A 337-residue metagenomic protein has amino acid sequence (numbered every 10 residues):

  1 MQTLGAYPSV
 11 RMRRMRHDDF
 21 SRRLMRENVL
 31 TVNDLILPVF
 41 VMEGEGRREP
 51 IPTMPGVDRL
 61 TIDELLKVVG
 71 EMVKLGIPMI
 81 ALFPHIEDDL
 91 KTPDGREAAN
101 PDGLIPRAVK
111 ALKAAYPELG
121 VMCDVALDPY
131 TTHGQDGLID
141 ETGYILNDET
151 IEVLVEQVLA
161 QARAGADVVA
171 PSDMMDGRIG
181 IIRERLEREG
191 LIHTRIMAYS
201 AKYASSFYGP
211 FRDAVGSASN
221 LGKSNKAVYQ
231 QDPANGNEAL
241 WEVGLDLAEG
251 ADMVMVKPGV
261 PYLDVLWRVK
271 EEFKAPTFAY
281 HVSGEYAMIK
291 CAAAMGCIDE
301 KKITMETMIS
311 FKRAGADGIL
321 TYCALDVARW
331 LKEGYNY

Functional and structural regions predicted by a protein language model:
Q2-Y7, D18, T31-I36, M42-Y337: Alpha/beta enzyme core
P8-V10, R14: Exposed beta-strand/loop interface patches that mediate assembly or binding
R11, R26-E27, V32: N-terminal intrinsically disordered, cationic/polar leader segments that include organellar targeting peptides
S21: N-terminal [4Fe-4S]-dependent radical SAM core
